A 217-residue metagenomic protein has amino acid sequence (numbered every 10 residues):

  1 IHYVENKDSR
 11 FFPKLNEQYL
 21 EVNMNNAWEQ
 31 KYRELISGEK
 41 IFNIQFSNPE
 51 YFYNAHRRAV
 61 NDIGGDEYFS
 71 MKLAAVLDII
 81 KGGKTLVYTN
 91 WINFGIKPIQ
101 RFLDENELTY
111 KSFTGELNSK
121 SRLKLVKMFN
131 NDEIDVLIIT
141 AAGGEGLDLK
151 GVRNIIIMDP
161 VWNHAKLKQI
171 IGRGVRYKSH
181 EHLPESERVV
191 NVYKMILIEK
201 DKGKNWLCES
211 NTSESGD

Functional and structural regions predicted by a protein language model:
I1-G83, V190-T212, G216-D217: Inter-lobe coupling linker of SF2 helicases/translocases
K31-L35, P98-F102, K124-L125, G151 (+1 more regions): Alpha-helical scaffold elements adjacent to nucleotide-binding pockets in ATP/GTP-utilizing enzyme cores
G82-K84, E133-I134: Short, high-confidence coil segments that cap the C-terminus of an alpha-helix and link into the following beta-strand
K84-W91: Conserved RecA-like ASCE P-loop NTPase motor core of nucleic-acid helicases/translocases
W91-F113: Conserved helicase motor "Helicase C" RecA-like lobe of SF1/SF2 P-loop NTPases
L108-A141: Conserved helicase ATPase core of P-loop NTP-dependent helicases/translocases
D148-P160: A short beta-strand element within the Helicase C-terminal
N163-L183: Conserved SF2 helicase motif VI
